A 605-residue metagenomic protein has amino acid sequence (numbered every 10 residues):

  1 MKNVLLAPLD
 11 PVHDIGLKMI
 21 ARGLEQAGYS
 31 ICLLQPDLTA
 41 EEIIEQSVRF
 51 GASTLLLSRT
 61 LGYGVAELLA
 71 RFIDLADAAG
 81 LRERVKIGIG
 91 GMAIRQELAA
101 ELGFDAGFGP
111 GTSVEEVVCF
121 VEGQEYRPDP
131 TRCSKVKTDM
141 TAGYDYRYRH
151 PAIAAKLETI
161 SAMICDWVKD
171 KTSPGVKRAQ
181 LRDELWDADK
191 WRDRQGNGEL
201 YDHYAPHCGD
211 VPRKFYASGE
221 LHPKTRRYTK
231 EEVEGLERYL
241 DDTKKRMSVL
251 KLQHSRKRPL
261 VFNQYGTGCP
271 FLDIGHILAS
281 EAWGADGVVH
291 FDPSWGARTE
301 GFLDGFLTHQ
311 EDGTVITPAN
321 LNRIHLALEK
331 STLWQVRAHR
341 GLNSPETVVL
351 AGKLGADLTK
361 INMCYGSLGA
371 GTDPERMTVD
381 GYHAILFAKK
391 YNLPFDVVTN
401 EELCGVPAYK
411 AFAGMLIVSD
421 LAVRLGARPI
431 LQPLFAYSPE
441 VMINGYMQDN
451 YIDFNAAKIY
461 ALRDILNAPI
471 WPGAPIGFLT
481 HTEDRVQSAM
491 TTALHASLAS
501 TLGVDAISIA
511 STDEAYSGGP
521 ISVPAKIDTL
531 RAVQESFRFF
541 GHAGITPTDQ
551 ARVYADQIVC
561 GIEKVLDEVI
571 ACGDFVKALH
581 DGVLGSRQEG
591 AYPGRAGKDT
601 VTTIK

Functional and structural regions predicted by a protein language model:
K2-L6: Conserved hydrophobic helix-helix packing surfaces used for dimerization/oligomerization
L9-H13, L34-A40, A413-D420, Y451-K458 (+1 more regions): A general structural motif
D10-P11, I15, P472-T501, D505 (+2 more regions): Active-site-adjacent loop and "lid" segments of alpha/beta metabolic enzymes
K18-M19, E25-A27, I31-D105, G111-S113: Cofactor-cradling patches in redox/metallo enzymes
E25, L69-R82, M247-Q253, V315-K330 (+4 more regions): Surface-exposed amphipathic alpha-helices with a cationic face
L61-V65, K86, A93, E101 (+5 more regions): Catalytic alpha/beta active-site cores
V117-P130, T372-G381, T512-R538: C-terminal helical cap(s) of enzyme catalytic domains, especially alpha/beta-barrels
P128-T138, L157-M163, W167, K171-T172 (+2 more regions): Long, compositionally biased intrinsically disordered regions
